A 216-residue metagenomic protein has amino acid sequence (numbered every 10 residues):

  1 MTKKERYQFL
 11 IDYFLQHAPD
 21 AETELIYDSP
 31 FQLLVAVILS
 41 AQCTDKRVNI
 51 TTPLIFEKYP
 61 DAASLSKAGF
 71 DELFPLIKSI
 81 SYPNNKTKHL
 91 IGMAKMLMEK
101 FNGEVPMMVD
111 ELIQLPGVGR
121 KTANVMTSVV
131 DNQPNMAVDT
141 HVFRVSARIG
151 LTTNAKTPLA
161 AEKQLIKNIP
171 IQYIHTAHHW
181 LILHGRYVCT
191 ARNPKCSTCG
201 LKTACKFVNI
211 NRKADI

Functional and structural regions predicted by a protein language model:
T2-I216: Catalytic cores of DNA base-excision repair glycosylases
